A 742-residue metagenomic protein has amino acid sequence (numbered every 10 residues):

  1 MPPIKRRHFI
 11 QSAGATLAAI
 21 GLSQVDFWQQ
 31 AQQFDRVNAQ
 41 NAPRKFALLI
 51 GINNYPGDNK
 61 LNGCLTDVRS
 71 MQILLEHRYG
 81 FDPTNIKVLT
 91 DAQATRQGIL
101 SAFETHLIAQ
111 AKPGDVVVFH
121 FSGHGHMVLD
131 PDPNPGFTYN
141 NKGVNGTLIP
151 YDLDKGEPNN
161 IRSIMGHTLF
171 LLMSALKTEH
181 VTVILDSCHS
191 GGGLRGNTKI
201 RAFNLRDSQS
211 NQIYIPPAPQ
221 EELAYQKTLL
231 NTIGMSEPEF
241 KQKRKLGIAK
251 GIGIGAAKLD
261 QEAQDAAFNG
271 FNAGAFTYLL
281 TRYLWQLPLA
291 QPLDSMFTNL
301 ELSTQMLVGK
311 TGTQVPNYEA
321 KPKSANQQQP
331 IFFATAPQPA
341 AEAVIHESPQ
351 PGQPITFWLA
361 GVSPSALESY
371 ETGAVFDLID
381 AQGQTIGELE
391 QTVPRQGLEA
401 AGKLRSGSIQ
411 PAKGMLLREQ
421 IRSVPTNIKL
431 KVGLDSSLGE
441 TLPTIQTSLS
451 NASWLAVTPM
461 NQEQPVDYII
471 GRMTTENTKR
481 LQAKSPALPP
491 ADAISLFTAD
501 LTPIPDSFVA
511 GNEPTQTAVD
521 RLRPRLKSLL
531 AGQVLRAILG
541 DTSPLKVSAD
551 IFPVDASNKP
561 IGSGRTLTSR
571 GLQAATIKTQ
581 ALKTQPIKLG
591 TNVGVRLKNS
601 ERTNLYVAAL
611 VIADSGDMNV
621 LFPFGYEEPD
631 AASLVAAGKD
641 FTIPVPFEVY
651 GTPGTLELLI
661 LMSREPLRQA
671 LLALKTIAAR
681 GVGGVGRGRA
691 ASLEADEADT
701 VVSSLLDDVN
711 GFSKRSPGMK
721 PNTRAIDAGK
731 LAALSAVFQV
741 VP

Functional and structural regions predicted by a protein language model:
M1-G146: Boundary/activation segment at the start of structured domains
A31-R36, Q40, A47, G234-G251 (+3 more regions): Caspase-like cysteine protease fold
R44, R96-S122, H126-R201, I213-Y214 (+2 more regions): Caspase-like (clan CD) cysteine peptidase catalytic core
G51, L75, T90, P158 (+5 more regions): Active-site-proximal C-terminal subdomain of hydrolase catalytic domains
P354, W358, T372-P425: Beta-strand/loop-dominated core regions that host nucleotide or nucleotide-derived cofactor-binding catalytic loops
G433-I469: Interaction modules related to DNA damage response and DNA replication/repair
D435-P443, P489-A608, I612-P742: Secretory-pathway glycoprotein ectodomains that are cysteine- and/or Ser/Thr/Pro-rich
L455-D500: Short, well-ordered secondary-structure micro-motifs within conserved domains or adaptor modules
